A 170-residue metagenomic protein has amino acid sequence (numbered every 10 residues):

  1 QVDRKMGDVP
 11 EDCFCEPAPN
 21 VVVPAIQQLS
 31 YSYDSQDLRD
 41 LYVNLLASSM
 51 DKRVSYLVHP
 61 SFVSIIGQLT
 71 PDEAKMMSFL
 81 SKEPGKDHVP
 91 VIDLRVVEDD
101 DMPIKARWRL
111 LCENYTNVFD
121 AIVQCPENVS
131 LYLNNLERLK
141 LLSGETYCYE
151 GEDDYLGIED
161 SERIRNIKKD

Functional and structural regions predicted by a protein language model:
Q1-L69: Charged, alpha-helical interface segments at or near domain boundaries
M6, P19, V23-I26, V89-V91 (+3 more regions): Intrinsically disordered, low-complexity regions
V9, S49, R53, E73 (+2 more regions): Amphipathic alpha-helical interaction segments
P17-N20, L111-G151: Short amphipathic alpha-helical interaction segments
D34-R39, T70, D101, I122 (+2 more regions): Short, structured coil/loop segments at alpha-helix boundaries
L57-A121: Short amphipathic alpha-helical interface segments
G151-D170: Short, amphipathic alpha-helical interaction segments positioned at domain boundaries
